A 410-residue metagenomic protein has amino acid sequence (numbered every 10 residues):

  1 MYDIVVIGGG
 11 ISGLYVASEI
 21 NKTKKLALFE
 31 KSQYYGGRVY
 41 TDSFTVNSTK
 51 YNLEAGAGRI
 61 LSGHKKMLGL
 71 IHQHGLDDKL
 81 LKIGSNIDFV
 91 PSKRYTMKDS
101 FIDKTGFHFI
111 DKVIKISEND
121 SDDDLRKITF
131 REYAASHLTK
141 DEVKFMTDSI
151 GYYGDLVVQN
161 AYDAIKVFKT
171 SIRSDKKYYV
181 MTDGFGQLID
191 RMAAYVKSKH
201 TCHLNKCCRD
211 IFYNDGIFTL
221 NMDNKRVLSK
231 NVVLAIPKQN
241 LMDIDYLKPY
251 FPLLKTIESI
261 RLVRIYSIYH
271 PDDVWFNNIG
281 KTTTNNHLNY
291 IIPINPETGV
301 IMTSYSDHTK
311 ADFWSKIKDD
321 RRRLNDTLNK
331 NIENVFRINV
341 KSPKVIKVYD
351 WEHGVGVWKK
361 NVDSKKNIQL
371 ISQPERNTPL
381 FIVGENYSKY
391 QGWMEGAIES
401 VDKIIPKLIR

Functional and structural regions predicted by a protein language model:
Y2-L28: N-terminal Rossmann-like FAD-binding beta1-loop-alpha1 element of flavoenzymes
S12, Y34, Q239: Conserved Rossmann-like nucleotide-cofactor binding loop
Y15, N278, H287-R410: Conserved flavin/dinucleotide-binding core of flavoenzymes
N21-T45: Glycine-rich FAD pyrophosphate-binding loop
N47-D120: Dinucleotide-binding Rossmann-like beta1-alpha1 core, especially the glycine-rich loop that anchors the ADP
S117-N214, A235: Active-site/ligand-binding neighborhood in enzyme catalytic cores
Y213, N221-F276: Central helical "cap/lid" subdomain
